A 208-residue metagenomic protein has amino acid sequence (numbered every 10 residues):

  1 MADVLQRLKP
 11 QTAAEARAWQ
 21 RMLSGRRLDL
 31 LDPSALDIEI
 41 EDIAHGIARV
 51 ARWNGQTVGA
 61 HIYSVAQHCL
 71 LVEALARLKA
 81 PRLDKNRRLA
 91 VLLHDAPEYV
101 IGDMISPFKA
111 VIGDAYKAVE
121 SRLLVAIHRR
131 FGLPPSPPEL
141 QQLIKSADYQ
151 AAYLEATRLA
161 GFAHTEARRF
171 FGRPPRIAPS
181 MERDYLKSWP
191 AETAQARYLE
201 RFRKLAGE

Functional and structural regions predicted by a protein language model:
M1-E208: Metal-dependent phosphohydrolase cores
